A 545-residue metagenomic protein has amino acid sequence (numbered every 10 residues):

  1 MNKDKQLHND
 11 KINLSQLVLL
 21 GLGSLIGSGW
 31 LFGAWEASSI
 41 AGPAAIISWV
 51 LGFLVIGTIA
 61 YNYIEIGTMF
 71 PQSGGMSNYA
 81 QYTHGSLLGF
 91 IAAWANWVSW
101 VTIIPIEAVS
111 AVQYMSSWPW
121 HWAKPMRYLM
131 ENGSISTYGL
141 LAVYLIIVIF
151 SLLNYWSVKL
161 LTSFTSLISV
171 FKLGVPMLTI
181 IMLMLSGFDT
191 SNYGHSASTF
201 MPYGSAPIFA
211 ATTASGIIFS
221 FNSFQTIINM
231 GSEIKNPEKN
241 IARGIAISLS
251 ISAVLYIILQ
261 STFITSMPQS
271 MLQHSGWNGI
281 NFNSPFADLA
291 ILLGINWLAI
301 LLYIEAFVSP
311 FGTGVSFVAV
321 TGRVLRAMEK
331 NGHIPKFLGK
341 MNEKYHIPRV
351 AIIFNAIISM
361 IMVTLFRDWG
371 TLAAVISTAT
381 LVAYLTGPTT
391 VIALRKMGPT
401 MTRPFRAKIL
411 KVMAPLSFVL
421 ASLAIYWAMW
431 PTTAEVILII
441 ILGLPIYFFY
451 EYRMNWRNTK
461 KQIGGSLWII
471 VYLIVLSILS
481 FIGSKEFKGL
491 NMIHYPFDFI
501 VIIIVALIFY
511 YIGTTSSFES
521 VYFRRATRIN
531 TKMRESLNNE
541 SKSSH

Functional and structural regions predicted by a protein language model:
M1-K11, V391-M413, A434-H545: Terminal cytosolic tails of multi-pass membrane transporters, especially the segment immediately following the final
M1-W35, I40-A44, I56-Y61, Q72-S73 (+3 more regions): Membrane-interface "cap" regions at the ends of multi-pass membrane proteins
K3-N9, I46, L51, W122-T137 (+1 more regions): Helix-loop-helix junctions that connect adjacent transmembrane segments in multi-pass membrane transporters
N9, L14, T137-Y144, K235-E238 (+6 more regions): Loop-to-transmembrane helix boundary motifs in multi-pass membrane proteins
N9-I12, F32-Y138, I251, I258 (+1 more regions): Extracellular loop-to-transmembrane helix junctions
N78-Q81, G85, S116-W122, R127-Y128 (+4 more regions): TM-loop-TM module centered on a large, flexible mid-protein loop between adjacent transmembrane helices in multi-pass
A95-Q113, F221-I234, N296-K336, R367-I392: Membrane-helix boundary/coupling elements in multi-pass transport proteins
Y138-D189, N222, I245-L249, I376-L385 (+1 more regions): Membrane-interface loop-to-helix entry segments
